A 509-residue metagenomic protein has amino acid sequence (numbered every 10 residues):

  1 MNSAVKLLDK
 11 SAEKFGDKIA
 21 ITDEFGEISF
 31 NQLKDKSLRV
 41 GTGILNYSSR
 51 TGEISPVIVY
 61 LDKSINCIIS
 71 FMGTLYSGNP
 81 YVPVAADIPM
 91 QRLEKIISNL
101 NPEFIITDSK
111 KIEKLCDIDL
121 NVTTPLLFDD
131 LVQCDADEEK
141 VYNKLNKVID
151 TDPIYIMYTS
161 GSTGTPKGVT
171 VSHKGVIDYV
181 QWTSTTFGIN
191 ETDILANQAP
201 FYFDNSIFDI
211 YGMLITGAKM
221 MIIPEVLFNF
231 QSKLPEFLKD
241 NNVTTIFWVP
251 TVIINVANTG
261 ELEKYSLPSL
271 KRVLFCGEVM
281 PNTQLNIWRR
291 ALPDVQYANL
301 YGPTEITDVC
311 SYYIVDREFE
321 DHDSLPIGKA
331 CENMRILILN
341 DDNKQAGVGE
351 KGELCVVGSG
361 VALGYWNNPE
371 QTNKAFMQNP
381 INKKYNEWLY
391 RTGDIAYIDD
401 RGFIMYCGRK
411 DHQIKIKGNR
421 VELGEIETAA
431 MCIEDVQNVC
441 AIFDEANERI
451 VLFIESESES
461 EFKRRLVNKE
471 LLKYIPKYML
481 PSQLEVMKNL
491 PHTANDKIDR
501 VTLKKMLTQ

Functional and structural regions predicted by a protein language model:
M1-I156, V171, D178, P281-N286 (+2 more regions): AMP-binding/adenylate-forming domain of the ANL superfamily
S3-V5, M90, F104-I118, V122-N146 (+3 more regions): AMP-dependent adenylate-forming
V57, T74, I105, P153 (+10 more regions): Conserved S/T- and glycine-rich ATP-binding loop of Class I adenylate-forming
L61-I65, N79-S98, S109-I112, A218-N241 (+4 more regions): ATP-dependent adenylate-forming carboxylate-activation enzymes
L61-S64, A85, I189, A199-S206 (+3 more regions): Conserved AMP-binding
V141-Y158, T165, I189-L195, F201: Conserved pre-ATP/AMP-binding loop-to-beta segment of ANL
K167-A196, D204-T244: Conserved AMP-binding/adenylation subdomain of ANL enzymes
I215-A218, V243-F247, A257-H322, P326 (+1 more regions): Gly/Ser/Thr-rich phosphate-binding loop
